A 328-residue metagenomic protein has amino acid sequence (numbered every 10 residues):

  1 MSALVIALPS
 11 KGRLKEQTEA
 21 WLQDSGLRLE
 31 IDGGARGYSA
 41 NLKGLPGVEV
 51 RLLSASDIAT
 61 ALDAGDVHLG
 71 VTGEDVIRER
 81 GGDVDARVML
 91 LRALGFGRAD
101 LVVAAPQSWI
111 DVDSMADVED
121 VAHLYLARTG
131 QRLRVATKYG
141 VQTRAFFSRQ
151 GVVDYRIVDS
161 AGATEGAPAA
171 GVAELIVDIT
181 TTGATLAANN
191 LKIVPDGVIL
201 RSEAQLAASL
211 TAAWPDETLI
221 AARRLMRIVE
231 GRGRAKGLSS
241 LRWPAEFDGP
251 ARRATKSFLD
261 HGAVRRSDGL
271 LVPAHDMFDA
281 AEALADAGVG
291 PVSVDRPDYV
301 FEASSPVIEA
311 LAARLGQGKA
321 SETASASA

Functional and structural regions predicted by a protein language model:
S2-G47, L52, V71-D100, W109-E119 (+1 more regions): Small-molecule-sensing regulatory modules
R51-S56, D63: N-terminal low-complexity or amphipathic/hydrophobic leaders
I58, H68-T72: Conserved, well-structured functional cores that handle cations and Mg-NTP chemistry
A59-T60, P168: Short alpha-helical basic/polar micro-motif
A64-D66, V172: Alpha-helix C-terminal capping/helix-to-coil transition sites in glycosyltransferase folds
V103: Periplasmic solute-binding protein
H123-L124: Short, hydrophobic/aliphatic alpha-helical segments
